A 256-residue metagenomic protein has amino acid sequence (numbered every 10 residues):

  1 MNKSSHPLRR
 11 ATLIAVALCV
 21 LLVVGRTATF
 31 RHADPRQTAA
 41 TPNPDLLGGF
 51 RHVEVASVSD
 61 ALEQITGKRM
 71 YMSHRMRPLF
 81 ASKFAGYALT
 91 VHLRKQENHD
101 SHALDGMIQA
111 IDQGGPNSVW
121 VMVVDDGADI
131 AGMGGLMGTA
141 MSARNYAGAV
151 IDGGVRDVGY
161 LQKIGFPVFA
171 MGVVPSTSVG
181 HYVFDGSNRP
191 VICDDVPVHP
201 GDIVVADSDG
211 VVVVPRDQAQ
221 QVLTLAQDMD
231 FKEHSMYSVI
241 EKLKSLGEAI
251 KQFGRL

Functional and structural regions predicted by a protein language model:
M1-N2, G25: Generic cytosolic/nucleocytoplasmic N-terminal low-complexity/intrinsically disordered segments
K3-L13: Bacterial N-terminal signal peptides that target proteins for export
I14-V23: Bacterial N-terminal signal peptides
V23-R31: Membrane-interface motif at the C-terminal end of an N-terminal transmembrane signal
F30-P200, V214-L256: Feature captures the catalytic cores and cofactor-binding loops of soluble hydro-lyases/lyases that act on carboxylate
V204: C-terminal binding/interaction regions
D207: Beta-strand-loop-alpha-helix segment that lines the small-molecule cofactor/substrate pocket of alpha/beta enzymes
G210-V212: Channel- or pocket-lining gating/hinge segments that regulate access to a cavity or pore
